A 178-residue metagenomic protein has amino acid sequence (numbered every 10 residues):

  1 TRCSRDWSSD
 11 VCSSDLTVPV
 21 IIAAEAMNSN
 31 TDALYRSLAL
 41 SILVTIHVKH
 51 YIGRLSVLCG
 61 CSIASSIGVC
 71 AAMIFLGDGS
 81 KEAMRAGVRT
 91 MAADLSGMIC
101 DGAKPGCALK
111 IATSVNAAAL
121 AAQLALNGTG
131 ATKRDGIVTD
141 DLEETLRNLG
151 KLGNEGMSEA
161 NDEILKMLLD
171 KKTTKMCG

Functional and structural regions predicted by a protein language model:
T1-W7, V11: Single conserved hydrophobic/aromatic residue that forms the stacking wall/gate of nucleotide- or nucleobase-binding
R5, H47-L55, I99-A103: Glycine/charged-rich beta-loop-alpha catalytic/anionic-binding loops adjacent to active sites
S9, M27-L34, L55-S62, K104-C107: Alpha-helix N-cap/helix-initiation motif
S9-T17, C59-G68: FAD-binding core of FAD-dependent oxidoreductases, characterized by glycine-rich FAD pyrophosphate-binding loops
D15-N30, C70-D78: Alpha-helical support elements that line or immediately flank enzyme active sites and cofactor-binding pockets
T31-K49, R89-G97: Acidic-glycine-rich active-site phosphate/pyrophosphate-binding loop
A39-G53, V57, I67-A72: Thiamine diphosphate
M73, D78-G178: Functionally critical mobile loop/hinge segments
